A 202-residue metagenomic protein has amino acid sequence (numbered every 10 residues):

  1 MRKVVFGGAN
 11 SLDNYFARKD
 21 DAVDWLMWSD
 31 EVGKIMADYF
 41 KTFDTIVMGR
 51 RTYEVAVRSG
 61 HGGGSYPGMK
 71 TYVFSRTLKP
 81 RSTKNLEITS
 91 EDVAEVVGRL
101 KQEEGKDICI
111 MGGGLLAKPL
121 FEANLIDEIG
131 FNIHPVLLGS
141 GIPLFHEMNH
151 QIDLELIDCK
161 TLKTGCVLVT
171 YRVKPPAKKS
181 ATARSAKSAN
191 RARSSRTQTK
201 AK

Functional and structural regions predicted by a protein language model:
M1-K202: Enzymes that bind and transform nitrogen-containing heteroaromatic metabolites
